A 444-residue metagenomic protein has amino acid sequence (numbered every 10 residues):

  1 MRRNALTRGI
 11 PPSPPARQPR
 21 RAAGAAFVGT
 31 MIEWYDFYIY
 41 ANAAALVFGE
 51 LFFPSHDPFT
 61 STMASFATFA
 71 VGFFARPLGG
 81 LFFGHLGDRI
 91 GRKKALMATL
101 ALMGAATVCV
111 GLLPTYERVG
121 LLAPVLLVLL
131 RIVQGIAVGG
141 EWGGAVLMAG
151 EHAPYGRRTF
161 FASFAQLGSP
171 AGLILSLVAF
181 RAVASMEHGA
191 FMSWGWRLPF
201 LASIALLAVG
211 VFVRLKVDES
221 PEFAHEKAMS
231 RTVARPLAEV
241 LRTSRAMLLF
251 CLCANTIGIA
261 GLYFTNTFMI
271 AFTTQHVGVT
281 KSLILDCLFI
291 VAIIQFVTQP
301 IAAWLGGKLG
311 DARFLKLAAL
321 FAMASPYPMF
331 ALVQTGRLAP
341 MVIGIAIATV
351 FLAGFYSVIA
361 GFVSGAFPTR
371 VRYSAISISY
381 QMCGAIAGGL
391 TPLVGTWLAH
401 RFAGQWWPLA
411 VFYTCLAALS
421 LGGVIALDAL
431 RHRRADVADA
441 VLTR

Functional and structural regions predicted by a protein language model:
A41-N42, R245-I294, G388-P392: Extracytoplasmic gate region of multi-pass secondary transporters
G80-R92, Q299-D311: Helix-to-loop junctions at the C-terminal end of transmembrane segments in multipass secondary transporters
R89-A101, K308-L320: Cytoplasmic membrane-interface "Motif A"-like loop-to-helix N-cap segments of 12-TM Major Facilitator Superfamily
A101-V119, F321-T335: C-terminal ends and interior cores of transmembrane alpha-helices in multi-pass membrane transporters/permeases
T159-A184, Y380-T391: Glycine-rich segments within core transmembrane alpha-helices of 12-TM secondary carriers
A184-L201, W397-C415: A membrane-interface helix-boundary motif in multi-pass transporters
G210-V217, F412-R444: Multi-pass alpha-helical transporter architecture, strongest for 12-TM Major Facilitator/SLC carriers used
R313-I359: C-terminal transmembrane helical hairpin of 12-TM major facilitator-type secondary transporters
